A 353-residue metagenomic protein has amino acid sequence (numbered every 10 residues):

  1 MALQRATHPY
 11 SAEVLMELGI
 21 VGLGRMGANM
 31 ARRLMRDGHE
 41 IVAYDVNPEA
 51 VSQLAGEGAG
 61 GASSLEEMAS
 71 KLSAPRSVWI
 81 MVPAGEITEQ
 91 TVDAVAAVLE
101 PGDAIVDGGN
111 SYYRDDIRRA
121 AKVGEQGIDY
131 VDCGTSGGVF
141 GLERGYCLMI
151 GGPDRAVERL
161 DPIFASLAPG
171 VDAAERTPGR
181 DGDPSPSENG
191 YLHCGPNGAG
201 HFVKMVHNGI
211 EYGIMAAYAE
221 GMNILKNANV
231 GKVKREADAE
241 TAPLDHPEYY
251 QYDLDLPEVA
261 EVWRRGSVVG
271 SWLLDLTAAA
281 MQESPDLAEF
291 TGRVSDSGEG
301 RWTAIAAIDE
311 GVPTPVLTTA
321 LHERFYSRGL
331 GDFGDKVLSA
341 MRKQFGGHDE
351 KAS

Functional and structural regions predicted by a protein language model:
L3, H8-S77, G102, V139-L142 (+1 more regions): NAD(P)+-binding Rossmann beta1-loop-alpha1 motif at the extreme N-terminus of oxidoreductases
I41, G61, D129-Y130, T314: Hydrophobic beta-strand scaffold residues
E66, V78-A94, Y112-D115: Beta-loop-alpha module in the N-terminal Rossmann-like domain of NAD(P)-dependent dehydrogenases, especially those
M81-V82, G108, S166: Short, well-ordered coil/turn residues at beta-beta hairpins and beta-strand->alpha-helix junctions within
P101-A104, G108-V157: Rossmann-fold NAD(P)-binding glycine/threonine-rich loop
G145, M149, R159, V171-L317 (+1 more regions): Helical "substrate-binding/catalytic lid" subdomain of Rossmann-like NAD(P)-dependent dehydrogenases/reductases
R155-P169: Phosphate/pyrophosphate-binding betaalpha-module
